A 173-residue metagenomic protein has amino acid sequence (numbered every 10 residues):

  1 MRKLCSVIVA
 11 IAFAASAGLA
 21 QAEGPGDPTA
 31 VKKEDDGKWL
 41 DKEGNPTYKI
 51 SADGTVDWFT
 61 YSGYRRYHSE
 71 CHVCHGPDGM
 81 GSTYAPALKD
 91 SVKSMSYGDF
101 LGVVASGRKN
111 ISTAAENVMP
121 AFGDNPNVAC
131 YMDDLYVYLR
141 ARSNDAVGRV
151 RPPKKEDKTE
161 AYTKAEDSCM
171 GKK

Functional and structural regions predicted by a protein language model:
R2-A10: Sec-dependent signal peptide recognition, specifically the positively charged N-region followed immediately by
S6, H72-H75, M170: Secreted/luminal cysteine- and crosslink-motif detector
A15-A17: N-terminal signal peptide c-region/cleavage motif recognized by signal peptidases
A22-T29, S82-K89, G107-D134, L139-T159: Axial heme c-ligation environment in periplasmic c-type cytochrome domains
G24-R66, K173: Electrostatic cytochrome c docking/interface patches
V56-P77, G102-S106: Sequence/structural segment immediately N-terminal to covalent heme-attachment motifs in c-type and related
W58, S62, R66, T83 (+3 more regions): Extracytoplasmic/secreted proteins, especially bacterial periplasmic and envelope-associated proteins
E156-K173: Short, low-complexity, Pro/Ser/Thr/Gly-rich segments in the mature regions of secreted, periplasmic
